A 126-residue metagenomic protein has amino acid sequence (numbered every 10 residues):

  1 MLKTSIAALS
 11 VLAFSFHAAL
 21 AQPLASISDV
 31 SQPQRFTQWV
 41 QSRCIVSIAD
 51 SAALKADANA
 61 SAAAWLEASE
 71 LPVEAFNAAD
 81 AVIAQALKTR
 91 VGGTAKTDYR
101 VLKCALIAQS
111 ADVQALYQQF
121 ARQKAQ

Functional and structural regions predicted by a protein language model:
M1-L9: Bacterial N-terminal signal peptides that target proteins for export
K3, L24-S28, R90-T94: Low-complexity, polar-biased intrinsically disordered regions enriched in Pro/Ser/Thr/Gly
S15, F36-Q38, D98: Processing junctions and N-termini across compartments
F16-A21: Sec/Tat signal peptide C-region and signal peptidase I cleavage site
Q22-A68: N-terminal secretory signal peptides
L54-Q126: Compact alpha-helical subdomains of small soluble proteins
